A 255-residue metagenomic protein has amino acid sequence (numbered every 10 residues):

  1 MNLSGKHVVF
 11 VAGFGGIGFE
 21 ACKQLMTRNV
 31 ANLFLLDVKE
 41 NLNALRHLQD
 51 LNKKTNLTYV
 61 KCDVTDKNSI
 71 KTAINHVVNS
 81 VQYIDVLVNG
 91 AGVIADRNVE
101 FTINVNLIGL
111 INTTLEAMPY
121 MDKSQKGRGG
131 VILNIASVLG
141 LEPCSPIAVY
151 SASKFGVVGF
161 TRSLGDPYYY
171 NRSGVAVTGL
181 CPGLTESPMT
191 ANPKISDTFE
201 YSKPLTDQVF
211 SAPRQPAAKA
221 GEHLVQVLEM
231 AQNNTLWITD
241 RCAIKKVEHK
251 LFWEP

Functional and structural regions predicted by a protein language model:
F14-G15: Conserved glycine-rich cofactor-binding loop
V30-L45: Conserved glycine-rich Rossmann-like NAD(P)H-binding loop of the short-chain dehydrogenase/reductase
G90-A95: Conserved NAD(P)H cofactor-binding loop of Rossmann-fold oxidoreductase domains
N98-I103: Substrate-binding pocket helix/loop in short-chain dehydrogenase/reductase
T114, S153: Active-site helix of classical SDR
S137: Residue(s) in the substrate-gating loop at a strand-loop-helix junction that position the organic substrate next
G179, S196-K250: C-terminal helical subdomain
